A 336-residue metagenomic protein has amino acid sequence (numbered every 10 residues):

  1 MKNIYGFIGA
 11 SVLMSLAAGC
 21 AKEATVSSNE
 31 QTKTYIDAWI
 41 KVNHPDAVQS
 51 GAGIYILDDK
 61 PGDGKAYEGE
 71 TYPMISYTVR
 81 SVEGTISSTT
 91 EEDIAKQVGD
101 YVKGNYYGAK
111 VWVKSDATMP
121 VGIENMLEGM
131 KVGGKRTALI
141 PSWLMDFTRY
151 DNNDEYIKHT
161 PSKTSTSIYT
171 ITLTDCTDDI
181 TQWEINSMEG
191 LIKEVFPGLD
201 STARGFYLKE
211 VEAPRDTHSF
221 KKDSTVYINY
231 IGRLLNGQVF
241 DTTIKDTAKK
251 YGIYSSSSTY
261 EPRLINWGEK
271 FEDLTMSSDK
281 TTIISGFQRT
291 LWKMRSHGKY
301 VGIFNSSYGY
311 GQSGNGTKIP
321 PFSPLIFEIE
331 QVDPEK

Functional and structural regions predicted by a protein language model:
M1-I8: Bacterial N-terminal signal peptides that target proteins for export
Y5, C20-K336: Cross-family detector of peptidyl-prolyl cis-trans isomerase
S11-V12: Repetitive helical segments and hydrophobic/amphipathic motifs
S15-G19: C-terminal motif of bacterial Sec signal peptides marking the signal peptidase cleavage site
